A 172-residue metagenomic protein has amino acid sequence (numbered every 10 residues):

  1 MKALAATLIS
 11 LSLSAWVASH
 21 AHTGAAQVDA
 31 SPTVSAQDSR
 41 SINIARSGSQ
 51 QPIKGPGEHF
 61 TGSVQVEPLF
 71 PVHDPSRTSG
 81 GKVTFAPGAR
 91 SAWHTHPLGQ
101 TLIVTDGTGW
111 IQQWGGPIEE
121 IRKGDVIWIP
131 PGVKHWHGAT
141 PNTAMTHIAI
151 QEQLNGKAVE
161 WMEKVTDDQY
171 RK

Functional and structural regions predicted by a protein language model:
M1-L4: Positively charged n-region of N-terminal signal peptides that target proteins for export
A6-A15, G24: Bacterial N-terminal signal peptides
G24-R77, A158-K172: A short, N-terminal "cap"/entry segment at the start of jelly-roll beta-barrel domains of the cupin/DSBH fold
Q65-P68, S79-H96: Conserved short histidine dyad/triad with adjacent acidic residue
R90, T95-K123, V133: A short beta-strand-loop-beta hairpin characteristic of the jelly-roll/cupin
W110, P117-I118, R122-K123, P131-A158: Ligand-binding loop in jelly-roll beta-barrel domains
